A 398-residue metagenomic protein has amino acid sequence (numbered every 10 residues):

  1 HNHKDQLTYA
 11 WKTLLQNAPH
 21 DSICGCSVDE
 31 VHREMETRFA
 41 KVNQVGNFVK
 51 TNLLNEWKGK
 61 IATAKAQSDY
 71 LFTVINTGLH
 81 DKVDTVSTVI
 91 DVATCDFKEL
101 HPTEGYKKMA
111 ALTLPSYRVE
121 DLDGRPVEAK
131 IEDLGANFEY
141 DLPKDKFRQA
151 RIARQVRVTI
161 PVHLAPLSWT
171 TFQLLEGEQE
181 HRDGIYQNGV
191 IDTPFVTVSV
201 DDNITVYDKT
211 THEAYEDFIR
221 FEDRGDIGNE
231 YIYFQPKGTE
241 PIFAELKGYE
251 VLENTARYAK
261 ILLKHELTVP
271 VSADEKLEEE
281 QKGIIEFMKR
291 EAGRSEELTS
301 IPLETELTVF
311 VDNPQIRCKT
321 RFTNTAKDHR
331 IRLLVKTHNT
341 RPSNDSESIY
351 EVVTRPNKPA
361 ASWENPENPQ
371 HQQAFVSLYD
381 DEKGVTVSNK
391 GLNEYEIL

Functional and structural regions predicted by a protein language model:
H1-K60, G124: Metal- or metallocofactor-binding catalytic centers and their adjacent structured scaffolds across diverse enzyme
N55-L398: C-terminal (or distal) subdomains of carbohydrate-active enzymes
